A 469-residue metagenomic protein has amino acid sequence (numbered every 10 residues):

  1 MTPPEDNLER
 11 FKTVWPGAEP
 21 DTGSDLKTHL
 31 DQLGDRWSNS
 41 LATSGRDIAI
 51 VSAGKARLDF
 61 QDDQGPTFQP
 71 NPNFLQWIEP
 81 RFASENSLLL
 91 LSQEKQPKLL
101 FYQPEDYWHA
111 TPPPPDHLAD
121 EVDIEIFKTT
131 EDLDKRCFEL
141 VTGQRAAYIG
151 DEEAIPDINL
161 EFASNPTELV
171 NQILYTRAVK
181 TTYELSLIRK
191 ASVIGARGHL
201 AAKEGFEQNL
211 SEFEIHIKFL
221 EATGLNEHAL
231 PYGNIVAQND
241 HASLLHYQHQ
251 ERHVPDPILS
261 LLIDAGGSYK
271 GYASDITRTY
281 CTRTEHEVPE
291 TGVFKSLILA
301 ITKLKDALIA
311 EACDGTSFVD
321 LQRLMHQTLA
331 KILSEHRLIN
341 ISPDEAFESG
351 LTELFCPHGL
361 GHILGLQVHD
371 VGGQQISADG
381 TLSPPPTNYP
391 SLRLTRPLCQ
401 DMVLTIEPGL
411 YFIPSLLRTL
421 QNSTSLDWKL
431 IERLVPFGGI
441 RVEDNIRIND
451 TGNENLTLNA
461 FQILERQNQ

Functional and structural regions predicted by a protein language model:
M1-Q469: Active-site neighborhoods and metal-handling regions in enzymes and metal-associated proteins
